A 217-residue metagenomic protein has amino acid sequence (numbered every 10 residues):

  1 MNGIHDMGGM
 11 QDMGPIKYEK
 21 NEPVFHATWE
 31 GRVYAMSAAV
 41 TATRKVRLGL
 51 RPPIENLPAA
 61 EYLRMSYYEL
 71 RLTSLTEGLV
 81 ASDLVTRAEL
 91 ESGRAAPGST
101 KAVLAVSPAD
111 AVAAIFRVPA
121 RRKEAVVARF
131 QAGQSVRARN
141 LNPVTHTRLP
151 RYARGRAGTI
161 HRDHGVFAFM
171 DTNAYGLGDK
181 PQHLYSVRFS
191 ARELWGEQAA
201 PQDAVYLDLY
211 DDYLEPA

Functional and structural regions predicted by a protein language model:
M1-T100: N-terminal intrinsically disordered, low-complexity, charge/repeat-rich segments that act as generic
P15-A38, P58, S82, R117-A132 (+1 more regions): Basic/aromatic-rich interaction segments and small domains that mediate binding to polyanionic partners
V46-G49, T86, A105-S107, V126 (+1 more regions): Short, solvent-exposed coil/turn linker segments
E55, R94, G98, A109 (+2 more regions): A sequence-level detector of short, solvent-exposed, charge-rich linear segments
K101-R117: Short, basic/aromatic beta-hairpin or loop at an interaction surface
